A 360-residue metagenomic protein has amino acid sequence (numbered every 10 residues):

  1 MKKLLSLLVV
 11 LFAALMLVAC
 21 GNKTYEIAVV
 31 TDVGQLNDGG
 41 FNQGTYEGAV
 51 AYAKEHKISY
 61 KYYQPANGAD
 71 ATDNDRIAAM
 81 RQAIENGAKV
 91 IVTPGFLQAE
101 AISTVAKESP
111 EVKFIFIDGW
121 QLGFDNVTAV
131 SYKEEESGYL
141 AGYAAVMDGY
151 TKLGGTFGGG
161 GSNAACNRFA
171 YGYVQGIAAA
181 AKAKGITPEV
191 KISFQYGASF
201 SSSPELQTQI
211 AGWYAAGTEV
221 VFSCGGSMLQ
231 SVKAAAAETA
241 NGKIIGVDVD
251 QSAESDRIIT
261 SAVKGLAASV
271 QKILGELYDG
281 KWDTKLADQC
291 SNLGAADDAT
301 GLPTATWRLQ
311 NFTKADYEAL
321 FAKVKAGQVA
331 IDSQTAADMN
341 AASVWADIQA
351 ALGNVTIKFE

Functional and structural regions predicted by a protein language model:
M1-L5: Positively charged n-region of N-terminal signal peptides that target proteins for export
L11-F12: Repetitive helical segments and hydrophobic/amphipathic motifs
M16-A19: C-terminal motif of bacterial Sec signal peptides marking the signal peptidase cleavage site
N22-E360: A residue-level marker of the well-folded mature domains of exported/periplasmic proteins
